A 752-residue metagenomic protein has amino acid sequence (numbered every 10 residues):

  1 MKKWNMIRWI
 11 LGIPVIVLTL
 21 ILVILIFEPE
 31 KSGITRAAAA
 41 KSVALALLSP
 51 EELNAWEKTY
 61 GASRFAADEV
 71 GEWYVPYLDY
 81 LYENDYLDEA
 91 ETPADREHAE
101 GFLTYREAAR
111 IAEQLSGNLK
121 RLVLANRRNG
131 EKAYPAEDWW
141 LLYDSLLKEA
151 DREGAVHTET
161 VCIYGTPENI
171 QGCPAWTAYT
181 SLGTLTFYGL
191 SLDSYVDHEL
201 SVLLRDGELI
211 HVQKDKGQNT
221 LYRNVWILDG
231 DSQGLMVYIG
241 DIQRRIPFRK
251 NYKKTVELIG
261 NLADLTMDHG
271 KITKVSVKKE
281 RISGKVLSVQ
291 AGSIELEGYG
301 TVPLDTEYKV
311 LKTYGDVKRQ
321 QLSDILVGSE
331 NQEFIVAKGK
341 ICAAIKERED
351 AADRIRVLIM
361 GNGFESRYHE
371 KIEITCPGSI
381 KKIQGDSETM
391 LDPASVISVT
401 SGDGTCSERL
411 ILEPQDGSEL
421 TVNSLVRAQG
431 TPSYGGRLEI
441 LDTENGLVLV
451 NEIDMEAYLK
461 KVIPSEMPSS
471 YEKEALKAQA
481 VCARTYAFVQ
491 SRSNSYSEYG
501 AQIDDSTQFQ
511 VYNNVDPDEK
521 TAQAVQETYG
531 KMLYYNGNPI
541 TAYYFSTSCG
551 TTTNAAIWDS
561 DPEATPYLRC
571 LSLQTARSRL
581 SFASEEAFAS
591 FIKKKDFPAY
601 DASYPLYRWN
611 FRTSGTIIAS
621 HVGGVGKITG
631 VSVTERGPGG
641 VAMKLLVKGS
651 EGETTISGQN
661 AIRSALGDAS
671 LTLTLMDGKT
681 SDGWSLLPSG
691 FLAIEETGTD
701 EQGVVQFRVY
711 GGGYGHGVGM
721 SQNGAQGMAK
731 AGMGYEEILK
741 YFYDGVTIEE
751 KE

Functional and structural regions predicted by a protein language model:
K2-K31, A37, L48-P50, N54 (+6 more regions): Conserved, single-site charged/polar hotspot
K31-A38, E100-E107, E131-D138: Aromatic- and histidine-enriched alpha-helix N-cap/loop-to-helix transition segments that scaffold the rims
A39-V43, L81, L103-T104, A108-A112 (+4 more regions): Conserved, structurally critical residues in compact or repeat modules of secreted/surface and RNA-related proteins
G71: Active-site-adjacent "gating/activation" loops or surface patches in catalytic cores
V75, F102, E131-L141, Y195 (+1 more regions): Extracellular interaction modules
T92-T104, Y743-D744: Short linear loop/turn motifs
